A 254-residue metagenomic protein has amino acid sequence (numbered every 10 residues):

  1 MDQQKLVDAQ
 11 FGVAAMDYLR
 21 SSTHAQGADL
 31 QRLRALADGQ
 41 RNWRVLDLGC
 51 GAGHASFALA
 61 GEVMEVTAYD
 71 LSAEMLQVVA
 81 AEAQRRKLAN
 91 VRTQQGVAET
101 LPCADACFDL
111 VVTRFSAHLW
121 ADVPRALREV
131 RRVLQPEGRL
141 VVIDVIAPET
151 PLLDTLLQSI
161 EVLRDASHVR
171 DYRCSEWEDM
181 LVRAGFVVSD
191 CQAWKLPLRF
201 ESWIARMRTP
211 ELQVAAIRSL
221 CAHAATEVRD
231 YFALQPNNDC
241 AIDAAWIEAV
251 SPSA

Functional and structural regions predicted by a protein language model:
M1-W43, H54-A58, M75-V78, S202-I204: Conserved class I S-adenosyl-L-methionine
L46-L48, A52-T100: Class I SAM-dependent methyltransferase SAM/SAH-binding core
E99-L110: A short acidic, Gly/Pro-enriched loop at the edge of an enzyme's catalytic core that lines a small-molecule cofactor
D109-D122: A short SAM/SAH-binding and catalytic strip from SAM-dependent methyltransferases
P124-R139: A short glycine-rich, Lys/Arg-flanked "PGG" loop and its adjoining helix->strand segment in the class I
V141-L163: Conserved class I S-adenosyl-L-methionine
R170-A184: Short alpha-helix
V188-A254: Conserved Class I S-adenosyl-L-methionine
